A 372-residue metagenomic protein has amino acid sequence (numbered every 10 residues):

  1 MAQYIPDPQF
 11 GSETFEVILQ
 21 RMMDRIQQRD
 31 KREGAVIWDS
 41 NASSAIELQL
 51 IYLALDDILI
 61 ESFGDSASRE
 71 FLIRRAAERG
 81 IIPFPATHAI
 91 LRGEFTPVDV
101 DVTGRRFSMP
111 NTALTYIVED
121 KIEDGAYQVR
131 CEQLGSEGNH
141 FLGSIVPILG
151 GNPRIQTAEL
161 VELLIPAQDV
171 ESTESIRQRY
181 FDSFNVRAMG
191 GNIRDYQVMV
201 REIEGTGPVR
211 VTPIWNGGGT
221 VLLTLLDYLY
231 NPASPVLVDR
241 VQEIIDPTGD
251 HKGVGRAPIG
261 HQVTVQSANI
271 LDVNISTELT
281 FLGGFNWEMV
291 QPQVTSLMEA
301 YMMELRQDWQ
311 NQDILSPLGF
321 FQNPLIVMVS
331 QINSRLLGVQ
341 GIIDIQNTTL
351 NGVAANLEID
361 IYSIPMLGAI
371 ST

Functional and structural regions predicted by a protein language model:
M1-R201, P258, N286-T372: N-terminal polar alpha-helical/low-complexity "assembly arms" that mediate subunit docking, oligomerization
N185-L325: Carbohydrate-recognition loop of C-type lectin domains
